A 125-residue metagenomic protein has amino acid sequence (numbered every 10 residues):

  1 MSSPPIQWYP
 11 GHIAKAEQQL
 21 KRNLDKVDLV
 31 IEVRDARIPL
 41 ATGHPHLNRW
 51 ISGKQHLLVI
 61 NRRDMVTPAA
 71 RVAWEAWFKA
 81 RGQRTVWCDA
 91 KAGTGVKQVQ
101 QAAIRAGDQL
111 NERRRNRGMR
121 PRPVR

Functional and structural regions predicted by a protein language model:
M1-S52: N-terminal accessory targeting/assembly segments
P4, W8, R62, W87: Conserved short-loop catalytic and cofactor-binding motifs
E17-R22, A41-P45, Q55-L58, F78 (+1 more regions): Intrinsic disorder and flexible coil segments
R34, I60-N61: Active-site flanking residues adjacent to catalytic metal/cofactor-binding acidic residues
L57, R63-R125: Canonical P-loop GTPase G-domain recognition
